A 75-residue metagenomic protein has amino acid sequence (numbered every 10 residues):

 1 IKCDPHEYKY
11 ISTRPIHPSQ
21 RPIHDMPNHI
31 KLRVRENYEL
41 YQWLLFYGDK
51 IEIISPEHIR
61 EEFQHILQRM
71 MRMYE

Functional and structural regions predicted by a protein language model:
I1-E75: Polybasic (Lys/Arg-rich)
